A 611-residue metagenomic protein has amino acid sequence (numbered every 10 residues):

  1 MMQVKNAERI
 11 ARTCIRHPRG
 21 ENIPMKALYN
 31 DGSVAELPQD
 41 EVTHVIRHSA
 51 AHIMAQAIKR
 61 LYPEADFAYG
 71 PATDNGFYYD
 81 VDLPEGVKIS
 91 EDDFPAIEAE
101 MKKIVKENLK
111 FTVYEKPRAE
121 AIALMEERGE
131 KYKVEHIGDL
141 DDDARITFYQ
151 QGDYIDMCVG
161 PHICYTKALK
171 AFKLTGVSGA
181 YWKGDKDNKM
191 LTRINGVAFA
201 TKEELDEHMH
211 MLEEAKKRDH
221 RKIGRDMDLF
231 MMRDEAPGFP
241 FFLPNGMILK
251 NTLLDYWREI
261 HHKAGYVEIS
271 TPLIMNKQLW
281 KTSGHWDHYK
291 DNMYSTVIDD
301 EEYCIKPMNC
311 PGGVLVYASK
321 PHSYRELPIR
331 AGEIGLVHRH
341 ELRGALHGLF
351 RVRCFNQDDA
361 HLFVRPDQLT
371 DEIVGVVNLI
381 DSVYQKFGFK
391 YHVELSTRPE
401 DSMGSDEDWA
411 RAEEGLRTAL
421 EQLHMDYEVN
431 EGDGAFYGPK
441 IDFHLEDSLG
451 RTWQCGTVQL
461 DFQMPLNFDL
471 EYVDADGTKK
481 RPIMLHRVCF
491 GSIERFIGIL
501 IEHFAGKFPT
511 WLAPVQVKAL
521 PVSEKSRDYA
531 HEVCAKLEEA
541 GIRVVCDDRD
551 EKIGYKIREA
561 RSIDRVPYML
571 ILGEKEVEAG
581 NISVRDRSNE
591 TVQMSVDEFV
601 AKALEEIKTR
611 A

Functional and structural regions predicted by a protein language model:
M2-D66, D74, D80-A611: NTP/phosphate- and nucleic-acid-binding module
